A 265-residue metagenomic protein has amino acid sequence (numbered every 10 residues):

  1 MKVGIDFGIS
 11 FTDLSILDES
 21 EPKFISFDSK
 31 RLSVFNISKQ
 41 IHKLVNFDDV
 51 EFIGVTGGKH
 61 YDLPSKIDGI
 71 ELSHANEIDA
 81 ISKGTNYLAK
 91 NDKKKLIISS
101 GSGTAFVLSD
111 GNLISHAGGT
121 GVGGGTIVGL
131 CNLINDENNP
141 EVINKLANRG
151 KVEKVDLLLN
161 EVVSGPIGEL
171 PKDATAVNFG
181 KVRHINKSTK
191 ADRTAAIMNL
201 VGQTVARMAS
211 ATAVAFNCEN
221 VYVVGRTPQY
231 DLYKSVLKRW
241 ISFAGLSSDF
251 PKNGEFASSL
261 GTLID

Functional and structural regions predicted by a protein language model:
K2-D6, F52-G54, K94-S99, G119: Short glycine-aspartate micro-motif
K2-N36, I114: Short glycine-rich, Thr/Ser-proximal phosphate-binding strand/loop in the N-terminal lobe of ATP-dependent enzymes
D6-F11, I98-G103, G121-G124, R226-T227: A short acidic Gly-Thr/Ser loop motif
S26-S29, H42-E77, S109-H116: Short beta-strand-loop/turn "lid" adjacent to the catalytic site in phosphate-handling enzymes
V55-D62, A211-W240, E255: Glycine-rich phosphate-binding loops at beta-strand->alpha-helix junctions
G69-I98, S102-L113, L260-D265: Conserved phosphate-binding catalytic cores of ATP/NTP-utilizing and phosphoryl-transfer enzymes
S82-L88, I127-C131, N139, Q203 (+2 more regions): Glycine-rich phosphate-binding/hydrolytic loop that grips phosphoryl groups
N132-T204, M208-S210: Active-site rim beta-loop-alpha module in soluble metabolic enzymes
